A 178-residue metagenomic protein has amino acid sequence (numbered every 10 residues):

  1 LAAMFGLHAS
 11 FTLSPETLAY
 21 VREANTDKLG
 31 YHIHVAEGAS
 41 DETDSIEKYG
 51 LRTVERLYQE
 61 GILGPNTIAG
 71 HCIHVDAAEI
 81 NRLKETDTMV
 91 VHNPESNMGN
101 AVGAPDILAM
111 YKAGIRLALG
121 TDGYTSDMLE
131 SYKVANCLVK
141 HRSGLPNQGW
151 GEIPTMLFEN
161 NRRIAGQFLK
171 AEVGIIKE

Functional and structural regions predicted by a protein language model:
L1-M89, N100-L117: Histidine/acidic residue-rich metal-binding segments in metalloenzymes
T17, S45-E47, E79-N81, D87 (+7 more regions): Generic alpha-helix signal with a bias toward terminal, lower-confidence helices and secondary-structure junctions
A36-E37, P94-G99, D122-Y124: Short, acidic/turn-prone active-site loops that include or flank metal/cofactor- and phosphate-binding residues
Q59-I62, N66, D106-E178: His/Asp/Glu-enriched, well-ordered alpha-helical/loop segment that forms or immediately abuts the divalent-metal
